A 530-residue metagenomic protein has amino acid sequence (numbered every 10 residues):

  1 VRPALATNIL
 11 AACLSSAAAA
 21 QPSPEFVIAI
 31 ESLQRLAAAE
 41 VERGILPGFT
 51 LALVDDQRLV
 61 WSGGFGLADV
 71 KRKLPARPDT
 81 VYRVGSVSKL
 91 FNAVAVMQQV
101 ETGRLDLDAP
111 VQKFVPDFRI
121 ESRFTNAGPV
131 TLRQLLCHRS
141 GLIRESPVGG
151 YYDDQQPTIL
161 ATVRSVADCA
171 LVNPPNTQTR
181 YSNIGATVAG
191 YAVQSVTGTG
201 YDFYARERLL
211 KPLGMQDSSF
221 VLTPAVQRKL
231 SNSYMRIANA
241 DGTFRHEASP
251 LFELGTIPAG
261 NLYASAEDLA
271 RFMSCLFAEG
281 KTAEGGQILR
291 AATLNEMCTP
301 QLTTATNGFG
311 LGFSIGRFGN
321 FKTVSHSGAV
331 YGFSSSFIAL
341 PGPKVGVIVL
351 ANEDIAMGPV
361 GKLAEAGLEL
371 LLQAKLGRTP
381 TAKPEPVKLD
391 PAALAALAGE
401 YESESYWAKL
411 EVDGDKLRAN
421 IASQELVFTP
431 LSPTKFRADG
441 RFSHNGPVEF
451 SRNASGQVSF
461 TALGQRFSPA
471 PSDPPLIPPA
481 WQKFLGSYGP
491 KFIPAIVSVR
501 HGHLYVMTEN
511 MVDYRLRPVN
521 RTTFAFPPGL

Functional and structural regions predicted by a protein language model:
A4-S16: Bacterial N-terminal signal peptides
Q21-G63, Q194-E207, K211, H246-P494 (+2 more regions): Catalytic loop of the DD-peptidase/beta-lactamase superfamily, centered on the K-T-G motif and neighboring
A29-S32, F91, I184, V188 (+1 more regions): Charged catalytic carboxylate motif
L67-N183, G190, T197-F203, E207 (+1 more regions): Active-site-proximal loop and beta-strand segments within enzyme catalytic domains
G128-T131, G185, N261, S265-D268: An acidic site on a long C-lobe helix of protein kinase domains
